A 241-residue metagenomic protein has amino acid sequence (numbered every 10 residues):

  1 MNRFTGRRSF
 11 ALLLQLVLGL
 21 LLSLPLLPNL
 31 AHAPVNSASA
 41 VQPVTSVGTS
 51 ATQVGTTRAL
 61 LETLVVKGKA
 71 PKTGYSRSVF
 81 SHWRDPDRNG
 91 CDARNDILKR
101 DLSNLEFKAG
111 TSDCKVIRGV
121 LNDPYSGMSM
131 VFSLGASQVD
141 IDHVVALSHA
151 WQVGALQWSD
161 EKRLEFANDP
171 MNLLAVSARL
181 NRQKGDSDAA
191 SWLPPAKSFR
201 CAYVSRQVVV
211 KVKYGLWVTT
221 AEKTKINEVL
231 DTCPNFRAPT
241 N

Functional and structural regions predicted by a protein language model:
N2-P34: Secretory targeting and sorting signals
G19, W83, L102, V120-N122 (+3 more regions): Bulky hydrophobic/aromatic packing residues
A31-C91, T220-T224, D231-N241: N-terminal module-boundary/linker segments of secreted carbohydrate-active enzymes
L60-L64, S78, D96-D101, P124 (+3 more regions): Residues that form generic nucleotide/phosphate-binding pockets
K67-G68, N104-F107, S159-D160, R200: Short secondary-structure boundary micro-motifs
A70-D140, V144-V145: Secreted/periplasmic proteins that engage bacterial cell-wall peptidoglycan
Y125-N241: Domain-level detector of nuclease and nuclease-like folds in predominantly extracellular/periplasmic contexts
